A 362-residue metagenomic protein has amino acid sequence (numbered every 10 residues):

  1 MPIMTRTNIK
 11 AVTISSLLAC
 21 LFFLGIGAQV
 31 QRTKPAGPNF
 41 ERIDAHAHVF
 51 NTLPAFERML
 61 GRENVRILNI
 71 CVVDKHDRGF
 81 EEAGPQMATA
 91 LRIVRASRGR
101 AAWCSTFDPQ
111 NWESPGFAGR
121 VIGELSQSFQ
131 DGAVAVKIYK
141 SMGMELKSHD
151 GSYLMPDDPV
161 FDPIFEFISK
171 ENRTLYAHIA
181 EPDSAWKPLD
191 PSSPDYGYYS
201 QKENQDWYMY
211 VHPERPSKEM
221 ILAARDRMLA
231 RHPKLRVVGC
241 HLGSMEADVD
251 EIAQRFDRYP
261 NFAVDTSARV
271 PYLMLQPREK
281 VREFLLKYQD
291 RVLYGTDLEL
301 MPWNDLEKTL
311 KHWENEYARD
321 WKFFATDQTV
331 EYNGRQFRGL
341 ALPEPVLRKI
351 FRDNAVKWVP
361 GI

Functional and structural regions predicted by a protein language model:
I3-S16: Bacterial N-terminal signal peptides that target proteins for export
I14-G25: Bacterial N-terminal signal peptides
I26-R100, R120: An N-terminally biased module of ancient metal coordination in phosphate/nucleic-acid-related enzymes
V30-P35, G84-Y208, P260-A263, V270 (+1 more regions): Active-site gating/metal-coordination segments in enzymes
N39, E63-N69, K75, R100 (+4 more regions): Active-site gating loops and adjacent loop-to-helix segments of metal-dependent hydrolytic enzymes
I43-A47, I67-I70, A101-S105, V136-I138 (+4 more regions): Hydrophobic faces of well-ordered beta-strands that scaffold small-molecule active sites in alpha/beta enzyme cores
H46-P54, D74-Q86, Q110-G119, L146 (+4 more regions): Acidic-and-aromatic substrate-binding clefts and catalytic sites of carbohydrate-active enzymes
M209, P213, S217-R227, R231-I362: H/E-rich (His + Asp/Glu) clusters that bind or coordinate divalent metals
